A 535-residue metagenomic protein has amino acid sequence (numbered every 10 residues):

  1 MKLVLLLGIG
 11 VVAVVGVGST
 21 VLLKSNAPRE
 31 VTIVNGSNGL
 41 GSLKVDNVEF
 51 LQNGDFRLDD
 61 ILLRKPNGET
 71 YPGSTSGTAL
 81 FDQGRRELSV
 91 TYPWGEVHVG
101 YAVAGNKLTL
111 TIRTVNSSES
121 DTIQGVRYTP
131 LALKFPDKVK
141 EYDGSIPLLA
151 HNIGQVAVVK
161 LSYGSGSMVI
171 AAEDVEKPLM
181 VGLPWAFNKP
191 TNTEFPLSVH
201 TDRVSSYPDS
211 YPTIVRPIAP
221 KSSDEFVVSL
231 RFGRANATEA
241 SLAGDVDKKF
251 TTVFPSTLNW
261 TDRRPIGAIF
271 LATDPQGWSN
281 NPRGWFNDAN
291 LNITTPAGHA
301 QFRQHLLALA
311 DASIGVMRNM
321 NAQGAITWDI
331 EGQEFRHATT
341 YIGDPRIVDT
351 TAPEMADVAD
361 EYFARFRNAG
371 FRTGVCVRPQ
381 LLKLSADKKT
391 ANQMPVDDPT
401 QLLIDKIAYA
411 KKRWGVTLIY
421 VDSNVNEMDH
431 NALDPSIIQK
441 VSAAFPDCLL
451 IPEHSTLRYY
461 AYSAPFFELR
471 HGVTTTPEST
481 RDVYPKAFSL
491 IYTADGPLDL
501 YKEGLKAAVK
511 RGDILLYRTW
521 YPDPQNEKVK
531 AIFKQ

Functional and structural regions predicted by a protein language model:
M1-V4: Positively charged n-region of N-terminal signal peptides that target proteins for export
L7-A27: Bacterial Sec-dependent signal peptides at the C-terminal "C-region" and cleavage site
L23-F335, D349, I532: Carbohydrate-recognition beta-sandwich/jelly-roll modules in extracellular/periplasmic carbohydrate-active proteins
I112, K221, F366, D422 (+1 more regions): Conserved, mostly hydrophobic/aromatic
A268-M428: Aromatic-lined carbohydrate-binding/catalytic grooves of carbohydrate-active enzymes
Y362-F366, I437-L449: Alpha-helix-loop-beta-strand connector modules within alpha/beta enzyme cores
K383-D405, A432, A444-Q535: Glycan-recognition surfaces
H430-I438: Active-site-adjacent beta->alpha loops and helix N-cap segments on the catalytic face of soluble alpha/beta enzymes
